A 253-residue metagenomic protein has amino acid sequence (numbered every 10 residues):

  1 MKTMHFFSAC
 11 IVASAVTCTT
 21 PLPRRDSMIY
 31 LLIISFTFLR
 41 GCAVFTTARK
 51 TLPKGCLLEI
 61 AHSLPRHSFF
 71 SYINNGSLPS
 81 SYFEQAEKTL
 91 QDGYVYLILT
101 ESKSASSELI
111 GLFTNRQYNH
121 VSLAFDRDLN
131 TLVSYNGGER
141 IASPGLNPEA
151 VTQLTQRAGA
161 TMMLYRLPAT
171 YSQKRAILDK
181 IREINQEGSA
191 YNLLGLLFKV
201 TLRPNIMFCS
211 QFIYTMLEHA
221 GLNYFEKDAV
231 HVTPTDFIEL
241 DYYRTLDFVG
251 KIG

Functional and structural regions predicted by a protein language model:
M1-G253: Cysteine-nucleophile amide-bond enzymes
